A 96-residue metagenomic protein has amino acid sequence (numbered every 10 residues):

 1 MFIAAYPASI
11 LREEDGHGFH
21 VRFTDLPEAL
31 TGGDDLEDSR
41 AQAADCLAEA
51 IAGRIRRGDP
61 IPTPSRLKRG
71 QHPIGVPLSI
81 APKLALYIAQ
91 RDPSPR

Functional and structural regions predicted by a protein language model:
M1-P7, A44-R96: Short, charged, surface-exposed hinge/linker loops at domain edges that act as mobile lids or interdomain connectors
M1-R22, L26, D45: N-terminal segment of the canonical double-stranded RNA-binding domain
F19, G33-D34, D59: Gly/Ser/Thr-rich helix-start
P27-D38: A short, exposed loop/beta-hairpin motif centered on an aromatic-Gly-Thr core
E37-D45: Short, well-ordered alpha-helical segments
